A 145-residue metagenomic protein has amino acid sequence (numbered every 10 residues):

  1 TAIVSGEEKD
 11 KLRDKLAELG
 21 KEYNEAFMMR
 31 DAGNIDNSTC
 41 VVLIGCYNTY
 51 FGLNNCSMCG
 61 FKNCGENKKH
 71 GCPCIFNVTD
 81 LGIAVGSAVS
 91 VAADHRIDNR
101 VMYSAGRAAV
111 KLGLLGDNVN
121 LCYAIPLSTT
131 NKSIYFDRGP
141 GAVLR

Functional and structural regions predicted by a protein language model:
T1-R145: Acidic, surface-exposed loops and disordered segments
